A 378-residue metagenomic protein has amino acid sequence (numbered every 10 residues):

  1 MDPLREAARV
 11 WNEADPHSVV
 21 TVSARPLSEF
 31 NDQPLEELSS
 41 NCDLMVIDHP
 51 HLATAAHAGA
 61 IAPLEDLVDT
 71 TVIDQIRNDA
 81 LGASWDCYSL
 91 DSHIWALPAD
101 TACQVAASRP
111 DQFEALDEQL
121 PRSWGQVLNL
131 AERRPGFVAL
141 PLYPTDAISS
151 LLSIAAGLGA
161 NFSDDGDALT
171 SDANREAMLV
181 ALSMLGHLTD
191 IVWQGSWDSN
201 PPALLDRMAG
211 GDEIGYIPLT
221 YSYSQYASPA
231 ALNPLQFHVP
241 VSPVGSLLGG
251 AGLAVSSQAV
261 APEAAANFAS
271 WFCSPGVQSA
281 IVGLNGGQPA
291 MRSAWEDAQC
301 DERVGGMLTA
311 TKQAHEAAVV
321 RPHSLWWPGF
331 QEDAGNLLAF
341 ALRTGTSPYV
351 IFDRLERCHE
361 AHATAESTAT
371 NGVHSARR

Functional and structural regions predicted by a protein language model:
M1-L52: Early extracytoplasmic/lumenal segment of secretory-pathway proteins
F30-C42, Q112, N129-R133, P201-Y216 (+2 more regions): Short helices/loops that flank or line small-molecule/ion binding pockets
L52-V105: Hinge/lid segment of periplasmic solute-binding proteins
W95-L97, Q104, G125-T170, A177 (+1 more regions): Extracytoplasmic/periplasmic solute-binding protein
G166-S199: Glycine-centered hinge/linker elements that transmit conformational signals in sensory and ligand-binding systems
H187-V260: Extracytoplasmic/periplasmic substrate-binding proteins
E213, A251-G287: Bilobed periplasmic-binding protein/Venus flytrap-like ligand-binding cleft at the lobe interface of extracytoplasmic
G283-D333, G372-R378: Long, aromatic- and glycine/proline-rich binding clefts that accommodate carbohydrate-like moieties
